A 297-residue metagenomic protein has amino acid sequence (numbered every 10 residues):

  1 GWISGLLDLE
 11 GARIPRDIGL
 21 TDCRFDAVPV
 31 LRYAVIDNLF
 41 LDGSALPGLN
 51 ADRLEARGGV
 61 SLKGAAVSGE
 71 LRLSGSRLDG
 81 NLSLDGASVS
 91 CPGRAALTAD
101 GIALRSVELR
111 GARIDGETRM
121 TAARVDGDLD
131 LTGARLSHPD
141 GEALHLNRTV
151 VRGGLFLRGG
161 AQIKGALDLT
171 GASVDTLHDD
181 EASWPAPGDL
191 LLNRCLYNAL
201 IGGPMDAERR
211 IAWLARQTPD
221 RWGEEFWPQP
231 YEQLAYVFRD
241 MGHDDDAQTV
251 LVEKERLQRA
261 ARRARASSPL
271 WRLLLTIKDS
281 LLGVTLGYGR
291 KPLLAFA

Functional and structural regions predicted by a protein language model:
G1-K278: N-terminal leader/targeting and pre-domain segments
S267-A297: Transmembrane alpha-helical segments and their cytosolic interface motifs in multi-pass membrane proteins
